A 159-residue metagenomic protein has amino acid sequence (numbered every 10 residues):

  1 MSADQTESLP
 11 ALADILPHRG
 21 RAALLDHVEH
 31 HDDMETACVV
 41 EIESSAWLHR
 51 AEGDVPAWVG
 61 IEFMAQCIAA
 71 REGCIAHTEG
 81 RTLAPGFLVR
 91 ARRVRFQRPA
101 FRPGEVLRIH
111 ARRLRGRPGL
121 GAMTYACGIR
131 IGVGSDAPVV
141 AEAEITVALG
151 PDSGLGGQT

Functional and structural regions predicted by a protein language model:
S2-A11, V39: Single-stranded RNA-binding regions, centering on S1/OB-family and related RNA-binding modules
A3, A70, F101-R108, R112-T159: HotDog/MaoC-like acyl-thioester-processing domains
L9-R19: Short aromatic-glycine motifs in intrinsically disordered, low-complexity regions
G20-P56: Catalytic strand-loop segment that frames the active site of acyl-thioester-processing enzymes
A23-D26, V89, I109-A111, A143: Small-residue-enriched segments and motifs
D26-E29, Q97, R112-L114: Conserved positions in beta-strands of structured domains
E52-A70, P85-V89: Compact, glycine-rich, soluble single-domain proteins
A70-H110: Hydrophobic beta-strand-centered segment that forms part of the acyl-chain substrate-binding groove
